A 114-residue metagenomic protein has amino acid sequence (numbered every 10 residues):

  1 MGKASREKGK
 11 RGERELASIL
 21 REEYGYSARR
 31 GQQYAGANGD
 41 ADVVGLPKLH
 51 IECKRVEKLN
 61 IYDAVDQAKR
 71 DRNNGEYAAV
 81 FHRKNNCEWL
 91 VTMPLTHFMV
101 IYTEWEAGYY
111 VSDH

Functional and structural regions predicted by a protein language model:
M1-H114: Catalytic phosphate/metal-binding cores of nucleic-acid and nucleotide-processing enzymes, i.e., regions that mediate
